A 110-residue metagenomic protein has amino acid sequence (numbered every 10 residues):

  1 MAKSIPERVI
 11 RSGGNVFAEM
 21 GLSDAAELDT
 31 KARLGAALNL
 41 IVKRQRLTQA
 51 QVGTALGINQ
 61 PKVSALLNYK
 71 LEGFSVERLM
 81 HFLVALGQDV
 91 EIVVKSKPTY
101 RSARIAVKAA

Functional and structural regions predicted by a protein language model:
M1-A36, Y100-A110: N-terminal flexible/basic segments that precede or flank functional cores
A18, K43, T54, V84: Short polybasic/polar patches that bind polyanions
K31-L47: Short, amphipathic alpha-helical "recognition" segments used to contact nucleic acids or chromatin
L47-K62: Short alpha-helical DNA-recognition segment
L67: DNA major-groove recognition helix of helix-turn-helix
K70-V76: Short, solvent-exposed alpha-helical "recognition" segments
V76-V93: DNA major-groove recognition helix of helix-turn-helix/homeodomain DNA-binding modules
K95-K97: Short loop/turn motifs enriched for small/polar and acidic residues
